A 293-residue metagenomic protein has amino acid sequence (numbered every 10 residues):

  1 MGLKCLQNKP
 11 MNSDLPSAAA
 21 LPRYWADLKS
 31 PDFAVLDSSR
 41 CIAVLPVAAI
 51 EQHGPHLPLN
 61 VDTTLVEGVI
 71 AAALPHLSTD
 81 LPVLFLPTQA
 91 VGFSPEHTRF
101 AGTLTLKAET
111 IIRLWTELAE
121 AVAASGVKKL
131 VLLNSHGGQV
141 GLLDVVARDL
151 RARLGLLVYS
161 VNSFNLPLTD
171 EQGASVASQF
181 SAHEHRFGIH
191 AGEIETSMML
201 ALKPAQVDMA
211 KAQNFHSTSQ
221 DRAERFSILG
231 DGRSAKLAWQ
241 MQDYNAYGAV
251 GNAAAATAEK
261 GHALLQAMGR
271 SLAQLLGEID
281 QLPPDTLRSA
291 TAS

Functional and structural regions predicted by a protein language model:
L6-K129, G137-S293: Extended, histidine- and acidic-residue-enriched regions that form the cofactor-binding/catalytic faces
L132: Conserved SAM-binding loop
